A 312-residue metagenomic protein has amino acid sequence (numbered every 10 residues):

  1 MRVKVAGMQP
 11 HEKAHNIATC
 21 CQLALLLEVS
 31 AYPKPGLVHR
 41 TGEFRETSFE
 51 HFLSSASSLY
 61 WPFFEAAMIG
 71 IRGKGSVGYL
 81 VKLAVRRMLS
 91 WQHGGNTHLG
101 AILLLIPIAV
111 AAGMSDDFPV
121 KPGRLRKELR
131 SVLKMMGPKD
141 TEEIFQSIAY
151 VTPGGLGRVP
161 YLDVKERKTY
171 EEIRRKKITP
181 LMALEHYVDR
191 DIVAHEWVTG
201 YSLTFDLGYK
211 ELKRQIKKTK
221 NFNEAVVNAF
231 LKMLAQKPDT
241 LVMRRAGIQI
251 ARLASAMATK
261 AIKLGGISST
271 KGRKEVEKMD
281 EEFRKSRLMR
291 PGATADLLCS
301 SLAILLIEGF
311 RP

Functional and structural regions predicted by a protein language model:
M1-G75, A112-S286, E308-P312: Phosphate-rich cofactor/ligand-interacting catalytic cores and adjacent structured alpha/beta frameworks
E65-K121: Long, hydrophobic/aromatic-enriched structural stretches that serve as scaffold segments
K82-R86, I102-A109, R126, R130 (+2 more regions): Predominant activation on well-ordered alpha-helical scaffold segments within soluble catalytic domains
Q92-P107, R287-A303: Conserved phosphate/anionic-ligand binding catalytic regions in large, soluble enzymes, centered on
